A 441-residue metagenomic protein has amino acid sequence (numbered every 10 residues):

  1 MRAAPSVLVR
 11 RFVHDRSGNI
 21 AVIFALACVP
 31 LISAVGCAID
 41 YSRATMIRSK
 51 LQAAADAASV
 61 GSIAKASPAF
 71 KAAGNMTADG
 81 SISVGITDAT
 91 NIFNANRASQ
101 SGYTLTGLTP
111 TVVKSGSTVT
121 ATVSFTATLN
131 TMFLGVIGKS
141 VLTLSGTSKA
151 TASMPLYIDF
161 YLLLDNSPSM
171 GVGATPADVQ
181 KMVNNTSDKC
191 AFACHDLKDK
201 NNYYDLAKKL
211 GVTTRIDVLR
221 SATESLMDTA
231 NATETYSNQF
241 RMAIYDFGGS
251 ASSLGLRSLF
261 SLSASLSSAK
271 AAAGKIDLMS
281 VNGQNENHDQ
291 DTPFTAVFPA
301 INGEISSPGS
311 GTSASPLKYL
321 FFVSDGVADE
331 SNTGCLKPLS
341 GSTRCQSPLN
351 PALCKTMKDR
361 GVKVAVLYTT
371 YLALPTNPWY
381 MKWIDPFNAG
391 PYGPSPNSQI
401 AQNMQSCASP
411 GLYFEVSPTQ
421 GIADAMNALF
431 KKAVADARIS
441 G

Functional and structural regions predicted by a protein language model:
R2, T45, S59-T128, M227-S252 (+3 more regions): Short amphipathic secondary-structure patches
R2-S83, P176-D178, A365, A408: Alpha-helical assembly-interface signal, strongest on the long, hydrophobic N-terminal helix that forms
S59-M76, Y157-S268, L320-F321: Von Willebrand factor
G80, Q239-N282, G334, T376-M404: Short beta-strand-loop
A89, F93-N96, Y368-G441: Von Willebrand factor A/integrin I-like adhesion domains
L162-S167, L219, I244-F247, P316-L336 (+2 more regions): DG-centered beta-turn motif at the end of beta-strands
A174, N185-S187, G326-N403: VWA/integrin I-like adhesion module and closely mimicked acidic/polar interface patches used
S261-F321, A328, S417-A425: Von Willebrand factor
